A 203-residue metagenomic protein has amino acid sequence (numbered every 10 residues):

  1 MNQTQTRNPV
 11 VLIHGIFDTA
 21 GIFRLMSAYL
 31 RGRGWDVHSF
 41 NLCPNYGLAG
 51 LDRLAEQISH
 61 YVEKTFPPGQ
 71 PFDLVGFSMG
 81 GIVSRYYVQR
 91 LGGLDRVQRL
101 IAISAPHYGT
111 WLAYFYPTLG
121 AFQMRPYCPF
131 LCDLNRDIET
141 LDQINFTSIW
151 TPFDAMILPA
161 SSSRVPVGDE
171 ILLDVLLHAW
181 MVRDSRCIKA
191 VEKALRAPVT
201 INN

Functional and structural regions predicted by a protein language model:
M1, G50-R53, L158: General structural signal for secondary-structure boundaries
N2-P9: Proline/glycine-enriched tight loop/beta-turn segments at coil->beta junctions that connect or precede beta-strands
V10-I16, G21, L30-F40, L48-N145 (+1 more regions): Serine-dependent carboxylesterase/thioesterase catalytic core of lipase-like alpha/beta-hydrolase/SGNH enzymes
L25-M26: Short amphipathic alpha-helix
N45: Positions that flank functional sites
D142-N203: C-terminal catalytic-base region of ester-bond hydrolases, centering on the histidine of the charge-relay
